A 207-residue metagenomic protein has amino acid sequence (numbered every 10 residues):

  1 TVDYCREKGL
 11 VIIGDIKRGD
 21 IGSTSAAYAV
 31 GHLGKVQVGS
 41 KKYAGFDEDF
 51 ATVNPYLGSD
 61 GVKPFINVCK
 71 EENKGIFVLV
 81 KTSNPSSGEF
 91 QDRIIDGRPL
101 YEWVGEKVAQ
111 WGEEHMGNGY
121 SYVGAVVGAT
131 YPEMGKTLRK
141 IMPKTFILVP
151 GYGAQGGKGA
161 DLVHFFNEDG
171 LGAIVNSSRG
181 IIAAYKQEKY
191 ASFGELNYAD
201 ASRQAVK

Functional and structural regions predicted by a protein language model:
T1-I13: Alpha-helix-loop-beta-strand connector modules within alpha/beta enzyme cores
T1-Y4, I21-A27, L57-K70, T130-R139 (+1 more regions): Active-site-adjacent beta->alpha loops and helix N-cap segments on the catalytic face of soluble alpha/beta enzymes
I12-I16, T52-V53, V78, V127 (+2 more regions): General beta-strand structural signal in soluble alpha/beta enzymes
I16, D20-V123: Conserved anion-binding
S59, R98, E102, P132 (+3 more regions): Electropositive phosphate-/nucleotide-binding environments in soluble metabolic enzymes
N67-K70, R93-D96, R139-K144, V163-N167 (+1 more regions): Short, solvent-exposed amphipathic alpha-helical segments in soluble enzyme and RNA/protein-processing domains
I76, N176-K207: Active-site or pore-adjacent capping/gating segments
A125, A129-N176, G180-Q187: A C-terminal functional module that forms or caps the active site or interfaces directly with catalytic machinery
